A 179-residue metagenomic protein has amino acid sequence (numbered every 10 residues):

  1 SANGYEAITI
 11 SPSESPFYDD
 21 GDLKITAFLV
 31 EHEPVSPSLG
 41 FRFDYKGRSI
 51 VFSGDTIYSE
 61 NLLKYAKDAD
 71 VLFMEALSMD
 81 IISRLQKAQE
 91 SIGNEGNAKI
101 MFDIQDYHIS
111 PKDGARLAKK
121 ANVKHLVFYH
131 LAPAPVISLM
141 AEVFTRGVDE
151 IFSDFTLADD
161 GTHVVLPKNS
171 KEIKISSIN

Functional and structural regions predicted by a protein language model:
A2-K67, H163-N179: Core dinuclear metal-dependent hydrolase active-site scaffold
G40, S49, I57-D160: Cap/insert and terminal regions of metallo-dependent hydrolase folds
